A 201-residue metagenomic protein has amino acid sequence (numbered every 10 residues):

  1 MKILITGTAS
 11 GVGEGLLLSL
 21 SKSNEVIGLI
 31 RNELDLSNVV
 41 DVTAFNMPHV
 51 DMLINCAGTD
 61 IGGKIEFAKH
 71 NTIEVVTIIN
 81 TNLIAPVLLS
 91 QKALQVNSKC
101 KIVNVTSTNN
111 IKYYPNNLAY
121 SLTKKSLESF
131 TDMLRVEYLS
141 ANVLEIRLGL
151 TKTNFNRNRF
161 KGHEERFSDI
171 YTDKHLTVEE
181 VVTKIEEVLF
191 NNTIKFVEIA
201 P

Functional and structural regions predicted by a protein language model:
A9-L18: N-terminal Rossmann NAD(P)H-binding glycine-rich loop of SDR-like oxidoreductase domains
G28-V40: Rossmann-fold cofactor-recognition segment
T59-I73, N116: Conserved mid-core segment of classical short-chain dehydrogenase/reductases
S90, T123-K124: Active-site helix of classical SDR
S107: Residue(s) in the substrate-gating loop at a strand-loop-helix junction that position the organic substrate next
K112, M133-N142: Active-site-adjacent segment of SDR/Rossmann-fold oxidoreductases
E145-I146, E164-P201: C-terminal helical subdomain
